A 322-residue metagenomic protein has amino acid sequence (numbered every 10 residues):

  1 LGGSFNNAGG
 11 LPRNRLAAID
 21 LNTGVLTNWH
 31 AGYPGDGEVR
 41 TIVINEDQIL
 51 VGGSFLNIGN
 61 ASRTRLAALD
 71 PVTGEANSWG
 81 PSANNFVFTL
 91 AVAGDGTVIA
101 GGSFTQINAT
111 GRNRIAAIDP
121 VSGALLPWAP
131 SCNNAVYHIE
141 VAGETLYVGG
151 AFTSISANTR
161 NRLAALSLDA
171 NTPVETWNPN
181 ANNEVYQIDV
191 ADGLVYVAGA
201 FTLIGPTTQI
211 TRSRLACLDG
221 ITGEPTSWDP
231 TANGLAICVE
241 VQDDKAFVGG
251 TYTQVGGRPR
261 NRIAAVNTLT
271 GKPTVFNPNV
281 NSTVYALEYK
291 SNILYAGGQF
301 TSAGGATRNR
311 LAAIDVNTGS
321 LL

Functional and structural regions predicted by a protein language model:
L1-L322: Extracytoplasmic surface signature
